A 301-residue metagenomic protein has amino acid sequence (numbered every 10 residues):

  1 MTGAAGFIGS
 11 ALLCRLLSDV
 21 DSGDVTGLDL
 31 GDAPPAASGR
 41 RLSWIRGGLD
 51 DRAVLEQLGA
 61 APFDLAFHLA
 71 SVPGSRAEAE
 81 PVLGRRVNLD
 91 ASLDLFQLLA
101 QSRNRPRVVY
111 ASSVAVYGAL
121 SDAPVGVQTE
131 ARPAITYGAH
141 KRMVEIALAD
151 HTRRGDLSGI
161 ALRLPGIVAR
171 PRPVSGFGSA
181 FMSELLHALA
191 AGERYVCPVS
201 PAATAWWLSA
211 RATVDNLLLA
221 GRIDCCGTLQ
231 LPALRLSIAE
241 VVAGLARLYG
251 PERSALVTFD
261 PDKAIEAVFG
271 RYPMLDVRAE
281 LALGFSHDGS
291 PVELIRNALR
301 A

Functional and structural regions predicted by a protein language model:
M1-D19: N-terminal Rossmann NAD(P)H-binding glycine-rich loop of SDR-like oxidoreductase domains
L49-V87: NAD(P)H-binding glycine-rich loop region in Rossmannoid oxidoreductase-like domains and their noncatalytic homologs
R76-A91, V125-P133: Short alpha-helical oligomerization interface
L93-I135: Conserved Rossmann-fold NAD(P)-dependent oxidoreductase catalytic core, especially the SDR/UDP-sugar
A119, A134-I160: Active-site Tyr-X1-5-Lys
A149-A203, A210: NAD(P)-dependent short-chain dehydrogenase/reductase
P198, A212, N216-G270: Mid/C-terminal beta-alpha module of Rossmann-like enzyme folds, strongest in SDR-family dehydrogenases/epimerases
M274-A282, S286-A301: Amphipathic terminal alpha-helices
